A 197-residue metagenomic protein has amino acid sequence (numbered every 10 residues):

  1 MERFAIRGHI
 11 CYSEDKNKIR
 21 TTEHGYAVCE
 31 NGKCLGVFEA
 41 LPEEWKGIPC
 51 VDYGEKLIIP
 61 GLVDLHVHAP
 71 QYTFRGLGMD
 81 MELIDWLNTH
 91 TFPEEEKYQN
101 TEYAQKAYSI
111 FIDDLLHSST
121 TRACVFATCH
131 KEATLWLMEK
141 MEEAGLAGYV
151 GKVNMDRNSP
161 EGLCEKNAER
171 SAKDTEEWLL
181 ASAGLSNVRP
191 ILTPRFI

Functional and structural regions predicted by a protein language model:
M1-E2, K46-I48, G54, S118-T121 (+2 more regions): Short coil/turn connectors at secondary-structure junctions
M1-W45: N-terminal metal-binding scaffold of metallo-dependent hydrolase/deaminase domains
E2-G8, E43-W86, S109, D113-H117: Replace "His-x-His-based motif
H9, A27, G32, E55 (+5 more regions): Divalent metal-coordination and catalytic microenvironments
E14, H68, T128: Flexible loop residues that form catalytic and substrate-binding hotspots at small-molecule/glycan-binding clefts
G54, I84-E132, I197: Divalent metal-binding segments
T73-A104, R157-E169: Active-site gating loops and adjacent loop-to-helix segments of metal-dependent hydrolytic enzymes
E132-I197: Metal-coordinating catalytic core of metallo-dependent amide/deamination hydrolases
